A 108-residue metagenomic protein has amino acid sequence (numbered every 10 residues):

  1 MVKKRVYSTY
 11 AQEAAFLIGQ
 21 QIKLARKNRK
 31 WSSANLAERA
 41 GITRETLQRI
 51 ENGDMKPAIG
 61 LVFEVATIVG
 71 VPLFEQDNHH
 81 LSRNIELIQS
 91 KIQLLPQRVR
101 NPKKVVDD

Functional and structural regions predicted by a protein language model:
V2-K27: A short, Lys/Arg-rich alpha-helix, primarily the initiator
Q20, K30-W31, P57: Residue-level signal for the short linker/turn that defines the boundary of a DNA-recognition helix
K30-T46: Short alpha-helical DNA-recognition segment
T43, D54, V69: The DNA-recognition helices of helix-turn-helix-type DNA-binding domains
A58-E75: DNA major-groove recognition helix of helix-turn-helix/homeodomain DNA-binding modules
Q76-D108: Short, charged recognition helix plus adjacent turn of helix-turn-helix-like nucleic-acid-binding domains
